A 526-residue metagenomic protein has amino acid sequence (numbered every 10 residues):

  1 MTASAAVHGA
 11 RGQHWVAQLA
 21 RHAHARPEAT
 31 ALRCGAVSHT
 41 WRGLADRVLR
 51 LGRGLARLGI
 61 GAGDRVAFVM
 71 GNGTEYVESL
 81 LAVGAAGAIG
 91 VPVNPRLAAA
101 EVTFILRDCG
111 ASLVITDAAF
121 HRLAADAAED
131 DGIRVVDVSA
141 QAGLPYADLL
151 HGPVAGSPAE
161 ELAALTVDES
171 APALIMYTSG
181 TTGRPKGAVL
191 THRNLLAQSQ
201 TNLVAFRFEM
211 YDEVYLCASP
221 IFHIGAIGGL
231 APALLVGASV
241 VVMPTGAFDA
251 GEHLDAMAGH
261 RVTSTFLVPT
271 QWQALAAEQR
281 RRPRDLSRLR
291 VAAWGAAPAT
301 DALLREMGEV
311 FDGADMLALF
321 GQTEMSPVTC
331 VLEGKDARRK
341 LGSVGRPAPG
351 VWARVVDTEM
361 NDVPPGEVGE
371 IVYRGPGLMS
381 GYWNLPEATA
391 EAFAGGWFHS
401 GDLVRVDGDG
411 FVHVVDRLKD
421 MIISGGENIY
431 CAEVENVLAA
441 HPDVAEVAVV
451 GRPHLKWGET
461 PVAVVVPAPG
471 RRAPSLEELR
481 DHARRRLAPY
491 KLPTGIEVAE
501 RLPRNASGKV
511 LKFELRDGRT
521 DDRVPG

Functional and structural regions predicted by a protein language model:
V7-G12, E28-G73, V77-L81, A98-T103: Conserved AMP-binding/adenylate-forming core of the ANL superfamily
G12, E28, A142, A155-Y177 (+3 more regions): Conserved pre-ATP/AMP-binding loop-to-beta segment of ANL
A36, R122-E169, E278-Q279: ANL superfamily adenylate-forming
A45-R53, E169, A188-M210, A218 (+2 more regions): Conserved structural elements of the adenylate-forming
L97, V114, T265, G375 (+6 more regions): AMP-binding/adenylate-forming catalytic core of the ANL superfamily
L196-V214, I224-T263, E278: Conserved AMP-binding/adenylation subdomain of ANL enzymes
V262-L267, E278-R339, W352: Gly/Ser/Thr-rich phosphate-binding loop
R346-G350, E359-A392, E427-I429: Conserved ATP/PPi-binding loop(s) of AMP-dependent carboxylate-activating enzymes
